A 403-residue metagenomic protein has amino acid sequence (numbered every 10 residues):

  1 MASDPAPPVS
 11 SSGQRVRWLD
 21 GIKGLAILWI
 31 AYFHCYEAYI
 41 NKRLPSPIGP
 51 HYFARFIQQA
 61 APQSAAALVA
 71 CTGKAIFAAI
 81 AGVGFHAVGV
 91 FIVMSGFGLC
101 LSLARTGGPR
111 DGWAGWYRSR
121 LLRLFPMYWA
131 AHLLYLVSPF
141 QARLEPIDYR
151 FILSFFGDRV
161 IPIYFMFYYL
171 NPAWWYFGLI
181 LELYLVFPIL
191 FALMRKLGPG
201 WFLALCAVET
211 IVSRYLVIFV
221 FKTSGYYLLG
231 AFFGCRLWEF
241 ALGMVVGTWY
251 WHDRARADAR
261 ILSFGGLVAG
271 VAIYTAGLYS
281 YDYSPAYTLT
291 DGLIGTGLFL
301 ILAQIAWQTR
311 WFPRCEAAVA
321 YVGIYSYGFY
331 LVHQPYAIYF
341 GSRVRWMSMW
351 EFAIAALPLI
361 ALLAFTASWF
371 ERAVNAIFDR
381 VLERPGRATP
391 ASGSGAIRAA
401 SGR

Functional and structural regions predicted by a protein language model:
M1-E209, R345-R403: Membrane-cytosol interface segments of multi-pass membrane proteins, especially ER/Golgi lipid-handling enzymes
L28-C35, F155-I161, C206-F219, L267-Y279 (+1 more regions): Aromatic-anchored segments of alpha-helical transmembrane domains
A75-V88, F165-L179, V217-L242, Y274-L300 (+1 more regions): Interfacial loop-to-helix transition and helix-capping segments at the boundaries of transmembrane helices
L99-G107, I189-L197, M244-R254, Y279 (+2 more regions): Structural signal for the C-terminal ends of transmembrane alpha-helices and the immediately following loop
P109-W113, L134-R143, D158-Y169, F219-Y227 (+4 more regions): Short juxtamembrane and helix-loop transition motifs at transmembrane-helix boundaries in membrane proteins
V186, A192-C206, V246, W251-A272: Hydrophobic alpha-helical segments of polytopic membrane proteins
L267-I377: Alpha-helical transmembrane segments of multi-pass integral membrane proteins
